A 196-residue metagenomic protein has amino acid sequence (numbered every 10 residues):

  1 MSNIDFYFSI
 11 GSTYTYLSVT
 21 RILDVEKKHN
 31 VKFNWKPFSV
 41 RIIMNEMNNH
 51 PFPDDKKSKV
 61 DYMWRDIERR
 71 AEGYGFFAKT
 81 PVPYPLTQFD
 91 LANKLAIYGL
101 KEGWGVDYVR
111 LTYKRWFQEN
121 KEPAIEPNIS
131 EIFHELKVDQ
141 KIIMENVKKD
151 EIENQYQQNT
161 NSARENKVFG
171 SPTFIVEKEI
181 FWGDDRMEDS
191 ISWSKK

Functional and structural regions predicted by a protein language model:
M1-D5: Extreme N-terminal starter segment of soluble prokaryotic enzymes
I10, L17-W116: Structural alpha/beta surface segment adjacent to cysteine/selenocysteine redox centers across thiol/disulfide enzymes
G11-V31, L111-K196: C-terminal cap of thioredoxin/glutaredoxin-like
